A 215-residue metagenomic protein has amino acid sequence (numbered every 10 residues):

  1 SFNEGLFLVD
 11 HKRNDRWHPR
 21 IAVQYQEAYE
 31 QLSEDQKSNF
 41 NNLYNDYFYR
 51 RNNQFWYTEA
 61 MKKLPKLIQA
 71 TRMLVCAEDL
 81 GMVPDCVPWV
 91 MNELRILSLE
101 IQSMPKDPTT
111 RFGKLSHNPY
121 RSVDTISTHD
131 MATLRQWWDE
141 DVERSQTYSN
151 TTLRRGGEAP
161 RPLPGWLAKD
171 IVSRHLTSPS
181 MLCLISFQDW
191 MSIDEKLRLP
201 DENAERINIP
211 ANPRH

Functional and structural regions predicted by a protein language model:
S1-H215: Catalytic cores of glycan-processing enzymes that make or break glycosidic bonds
